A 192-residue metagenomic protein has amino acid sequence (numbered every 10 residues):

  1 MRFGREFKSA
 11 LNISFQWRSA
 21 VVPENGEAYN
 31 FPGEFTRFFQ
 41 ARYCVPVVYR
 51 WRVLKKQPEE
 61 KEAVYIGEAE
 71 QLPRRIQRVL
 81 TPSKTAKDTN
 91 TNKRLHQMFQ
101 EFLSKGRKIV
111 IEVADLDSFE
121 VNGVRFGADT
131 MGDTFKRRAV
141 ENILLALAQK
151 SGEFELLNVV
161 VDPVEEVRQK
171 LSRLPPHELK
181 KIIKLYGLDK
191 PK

Functional and structural regions predicted by a protein language model:
M1-V64, E68-K192: Boundary/linker segments flanking structured domains
